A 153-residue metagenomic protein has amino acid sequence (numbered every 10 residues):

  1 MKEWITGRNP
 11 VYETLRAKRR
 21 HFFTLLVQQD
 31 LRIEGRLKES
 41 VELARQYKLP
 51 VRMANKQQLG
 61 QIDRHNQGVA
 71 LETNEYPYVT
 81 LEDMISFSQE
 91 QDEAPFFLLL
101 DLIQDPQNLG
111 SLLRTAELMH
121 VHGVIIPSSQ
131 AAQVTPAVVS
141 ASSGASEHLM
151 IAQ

Functional and structural regions predicted by a protein language model:
M1-E90: N-terminal positively charged helical leader segments and presequences
R20, L49, Q89-Q153: RNA substrate-binding interface of SAM-dependent RNA methyltransferases
